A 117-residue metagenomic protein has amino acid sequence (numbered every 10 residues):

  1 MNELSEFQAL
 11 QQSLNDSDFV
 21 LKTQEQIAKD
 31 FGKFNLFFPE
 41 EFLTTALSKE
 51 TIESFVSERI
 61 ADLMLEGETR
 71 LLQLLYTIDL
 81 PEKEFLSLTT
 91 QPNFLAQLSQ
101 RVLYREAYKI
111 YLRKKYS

Functional and structural regions predicted by a protein language model:
M1-E41: Membrane topogenic helices and adjacent juxtamembrane segments
M1-L14, I60, R70-Q73, Y104 (+1 more regions): Hydrophobic alpha-helical segments at protein termini of multi-pass membrane proteins
S13, S17, F42-K49, L88-P92: Conserved phosphate/pyrophosphate-binding and hydrolysis machinery centered on Walker-type P-loop NTPases, extending
Q26-E66: Short, contiguous, helix-prone interaction/anchoring segments in small proteins
K33-F37, T69, Y108-Y116: Intrinsically disordered or highly flexible coil/loop and linker segments, enriched in small and charged/polar residues
E53-Q97: Amphipathic protein-protein interaction modules
K83-S117: Amphipathic alpha-helical binding modules
